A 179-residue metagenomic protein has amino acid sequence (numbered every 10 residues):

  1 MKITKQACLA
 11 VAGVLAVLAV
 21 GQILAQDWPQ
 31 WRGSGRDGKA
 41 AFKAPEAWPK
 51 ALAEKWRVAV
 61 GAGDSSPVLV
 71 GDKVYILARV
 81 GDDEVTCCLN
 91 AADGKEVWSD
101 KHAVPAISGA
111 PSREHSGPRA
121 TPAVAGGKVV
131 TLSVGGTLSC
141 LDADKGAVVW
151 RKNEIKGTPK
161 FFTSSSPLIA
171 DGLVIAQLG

Functional and structural regions predicted by a protein language model:
M1-C8: N-terminal secretory signal peptides that target proteins for export/translocation
A10-A19: Bacterial N-terminal signal peptides
Q22-G179: Noncatalytic, solvent-exposed loop/strand surfaces of beta-propeller-type extracellular/periplasmic domains
